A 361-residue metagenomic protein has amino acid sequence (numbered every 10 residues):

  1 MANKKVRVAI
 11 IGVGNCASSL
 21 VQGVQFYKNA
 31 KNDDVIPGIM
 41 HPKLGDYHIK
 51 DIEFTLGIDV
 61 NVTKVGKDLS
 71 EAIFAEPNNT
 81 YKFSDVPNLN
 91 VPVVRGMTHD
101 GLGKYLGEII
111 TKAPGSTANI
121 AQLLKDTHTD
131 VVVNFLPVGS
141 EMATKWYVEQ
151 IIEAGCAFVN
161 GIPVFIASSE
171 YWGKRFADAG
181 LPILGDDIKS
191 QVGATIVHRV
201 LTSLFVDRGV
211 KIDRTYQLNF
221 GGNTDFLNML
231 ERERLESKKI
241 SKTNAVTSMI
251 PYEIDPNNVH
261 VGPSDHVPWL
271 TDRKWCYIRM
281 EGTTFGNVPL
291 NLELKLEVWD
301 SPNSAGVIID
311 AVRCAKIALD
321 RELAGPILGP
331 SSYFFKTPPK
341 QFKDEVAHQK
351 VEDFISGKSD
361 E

Functional and structural regions predicted by a protein language model:
M1-Y147, L235-I240, C276: N-terminal glycine-/serine-/threonine-rich beta1-alpha1-beta2 phosphate-ribose binding loop of Rossmann-like
I11, K50-E53, K64, A72-N78 (+3 more regions): Active-site-lining helix/loop region of Rossmann-like oxidoreductase modules
G12-S18, P137-M142, I162-S168, K189-T195 (+1 more regions): Gly/Ser/Thr-rich loops at beta-strand to alpha-helix junctions that form or flank small-molecule/cofactor-binding
V132, F158, L290: Receiver (REC) domain switch-region micro-motif
P137-E153, G161-P182: Rossmann-fold NAD(P)-binding glycine/threonine-rich loop
F158, P182-I183, I212: Hydrophobic beta-strand scaffold residues
N303-E361: NAD(P)-dependent Rossmann-like dehydrogenase/reductase catalytic/cofactor-binding core
